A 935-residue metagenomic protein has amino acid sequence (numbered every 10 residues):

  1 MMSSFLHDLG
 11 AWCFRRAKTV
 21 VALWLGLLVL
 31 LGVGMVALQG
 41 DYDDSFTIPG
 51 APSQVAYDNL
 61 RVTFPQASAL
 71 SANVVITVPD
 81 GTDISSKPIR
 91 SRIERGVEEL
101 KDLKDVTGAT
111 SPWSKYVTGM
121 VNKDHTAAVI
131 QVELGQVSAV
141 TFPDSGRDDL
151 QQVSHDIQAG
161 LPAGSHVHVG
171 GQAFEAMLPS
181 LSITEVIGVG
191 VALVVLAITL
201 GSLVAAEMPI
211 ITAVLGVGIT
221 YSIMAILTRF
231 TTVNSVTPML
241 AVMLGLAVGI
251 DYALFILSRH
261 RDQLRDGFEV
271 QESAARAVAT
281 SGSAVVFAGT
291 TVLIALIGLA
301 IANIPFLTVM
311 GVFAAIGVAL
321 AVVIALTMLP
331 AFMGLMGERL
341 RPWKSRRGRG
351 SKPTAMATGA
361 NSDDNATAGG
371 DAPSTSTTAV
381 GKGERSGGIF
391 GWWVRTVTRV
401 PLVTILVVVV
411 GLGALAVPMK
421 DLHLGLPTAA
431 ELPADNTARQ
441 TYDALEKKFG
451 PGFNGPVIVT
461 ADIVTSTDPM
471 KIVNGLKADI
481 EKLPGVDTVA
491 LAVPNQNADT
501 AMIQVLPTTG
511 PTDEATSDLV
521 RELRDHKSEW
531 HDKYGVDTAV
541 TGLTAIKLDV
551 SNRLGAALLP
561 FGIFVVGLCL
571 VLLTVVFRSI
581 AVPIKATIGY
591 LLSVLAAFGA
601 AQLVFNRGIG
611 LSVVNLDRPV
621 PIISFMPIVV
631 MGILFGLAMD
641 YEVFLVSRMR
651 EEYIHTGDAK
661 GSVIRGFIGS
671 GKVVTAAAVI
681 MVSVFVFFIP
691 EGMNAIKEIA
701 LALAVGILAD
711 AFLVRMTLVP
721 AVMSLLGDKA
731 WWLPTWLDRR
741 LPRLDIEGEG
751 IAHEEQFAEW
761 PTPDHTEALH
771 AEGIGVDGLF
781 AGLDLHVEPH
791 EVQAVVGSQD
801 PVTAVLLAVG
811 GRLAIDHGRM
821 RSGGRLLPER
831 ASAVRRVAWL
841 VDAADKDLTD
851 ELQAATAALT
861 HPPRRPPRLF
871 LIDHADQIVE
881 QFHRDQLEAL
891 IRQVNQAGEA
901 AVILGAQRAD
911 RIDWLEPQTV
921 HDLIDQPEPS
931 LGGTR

Functional and structural regions predicted by a protein language model:
M1-G40, V106, H125, G135-L424 (+2 more regions): Membrane-embedded transmembrane helical bundles of large multi-pass transporters/channels
G50-S71, D80-H168, D421-V613, V643: Structured non-transmembrane domains adjacent to transmembrane bundles in polytopic membrane proteins
T291, R864-R865, I878-H883, L887-D913: Conserved catalytic loops of ABC-family nucleotide-binding domains
H770-E788, G818: Conserved beta-strand
E791-L813: Glycine-rich P-loop/Walker A and Walker A-like loops and their local beta1-loop-alpha1 context in P-loop NTPases
I815-L826: Conserved ABC transporter NBD signature motif
L826-L840: ABC ATPase NBD coupling module
W914-G932: A short helix-turn-beta junction within AAA+ P-loop NTPase domains corresponding to the substrate/partner-engaging
